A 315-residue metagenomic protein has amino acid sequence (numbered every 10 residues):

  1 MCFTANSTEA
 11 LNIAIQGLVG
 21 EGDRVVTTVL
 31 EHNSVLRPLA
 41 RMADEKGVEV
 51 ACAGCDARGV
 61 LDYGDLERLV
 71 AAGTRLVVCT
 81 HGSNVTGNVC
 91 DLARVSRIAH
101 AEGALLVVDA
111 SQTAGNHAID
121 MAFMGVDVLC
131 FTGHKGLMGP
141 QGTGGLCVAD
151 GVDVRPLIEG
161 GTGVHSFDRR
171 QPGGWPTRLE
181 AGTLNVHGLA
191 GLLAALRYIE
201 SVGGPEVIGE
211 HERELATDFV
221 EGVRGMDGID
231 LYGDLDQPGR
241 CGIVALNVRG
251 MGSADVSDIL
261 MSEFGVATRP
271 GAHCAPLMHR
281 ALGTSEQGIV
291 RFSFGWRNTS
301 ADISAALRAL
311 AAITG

Functional and structural regions predicted by a protein language model:
M1-G315: Pyridoxal 5′-phosphate
